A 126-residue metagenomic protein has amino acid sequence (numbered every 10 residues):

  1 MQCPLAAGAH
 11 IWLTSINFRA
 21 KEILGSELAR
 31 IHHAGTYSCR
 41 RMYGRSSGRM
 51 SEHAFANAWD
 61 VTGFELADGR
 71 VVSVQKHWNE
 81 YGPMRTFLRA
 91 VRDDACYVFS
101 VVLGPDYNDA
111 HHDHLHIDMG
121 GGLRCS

Functional and structural regions predicted by a protein language model:
M1, L13-I16, G44-S51, L88 (+1 more regions): Sparse, context-dependent recognition of short Cys/His-centered cofactor- or disulfide-binding micro-motifs
M1-A9, S47, V74-G82: Second-shell loop/turn segments in exported
M1-I31: Active-site acidic/histidine clusters and adjacent loop/turn architecture that either coordinate catalytic ions
G8-W12, Y37-G44, E52, D93-V98: A short linear-motif detector with a strong N-terminal bias
E22-A56: Active-site-adjacent substructure of cysteine-protease-like catalytic cores
M50-S126: Catalytic cores and adjacent binding grooves of peptidoglycan-active enzymes
